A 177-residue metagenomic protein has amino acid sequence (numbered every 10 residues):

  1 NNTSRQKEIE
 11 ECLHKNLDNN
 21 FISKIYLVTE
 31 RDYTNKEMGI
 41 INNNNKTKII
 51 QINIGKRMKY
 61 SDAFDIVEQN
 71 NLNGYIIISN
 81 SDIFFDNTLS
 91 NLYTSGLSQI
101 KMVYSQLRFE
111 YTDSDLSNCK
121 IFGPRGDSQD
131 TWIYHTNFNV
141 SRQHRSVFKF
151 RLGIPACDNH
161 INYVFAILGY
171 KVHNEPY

Functional and structural regions predicted by a protein language model:
N1, R5, C12, F148-Y177: C-terminal catalytic/acceptor-binding lobe
T3, L27-I76, D86: Active-site-proximal specificity loops/subdomain of glycosyltransferases
Q6-S23: Short, acidic, metal-binding catalytic loop of nucleotide-sugar glycosyltransferases
S23, L72-Y75, I100, Y170: Short coil/turn segments at beta-strand junctions that form active-site/ligand-binding loops
S23-E30, M102-Q106: Short, hydrophobic beta-strand segments that form beta-sheet elements in well-ordered domains
E68, Y75, I83-Y163: Conserved catalytic core of nucleotide-sugar-dependent glycosyltransferases
